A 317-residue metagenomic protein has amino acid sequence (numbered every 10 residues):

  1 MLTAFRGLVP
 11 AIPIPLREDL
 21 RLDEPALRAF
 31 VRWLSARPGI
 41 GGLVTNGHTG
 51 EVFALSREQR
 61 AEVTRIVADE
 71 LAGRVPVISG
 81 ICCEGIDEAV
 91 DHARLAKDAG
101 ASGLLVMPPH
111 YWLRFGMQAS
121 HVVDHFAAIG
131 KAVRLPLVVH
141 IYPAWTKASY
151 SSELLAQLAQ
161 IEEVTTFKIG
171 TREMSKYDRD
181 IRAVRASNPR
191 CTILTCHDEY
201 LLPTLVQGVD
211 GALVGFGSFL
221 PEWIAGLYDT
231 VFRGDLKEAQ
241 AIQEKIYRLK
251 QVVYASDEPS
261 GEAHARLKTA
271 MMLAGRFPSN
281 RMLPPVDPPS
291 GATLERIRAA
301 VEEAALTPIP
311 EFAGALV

Functional and structural regions predicted by a protein language model:
L2-S149, D287, E311-F312: Active-site beta->alpha loop and helix N-cap motifs at the rims of alpha/beta catalytic domains
I12, G47, P108-P109, T171 (+3 more regions): Short secondary-structure boundary segments
L27, T64, A89, F126 (+4 more regions): A general structural signal for well-ordered alpha-helical segments in protein cores
S35-L43, P108-A119, A186-R190, Y247-A265: Short, charged helix-to-loop "capping" segments that act as catalytic/coupling loops
P38-G39, G100, E162, N188 (+3 more regions): Glycine-centered loop/turn motif at secondary-structure junctions
A128-K131, P143-V253: Catalytic alpha/beta core domains of metabolic enzymes, predominantly
P203-V317: Structured C-terminal cap/extension of enzyme domains
